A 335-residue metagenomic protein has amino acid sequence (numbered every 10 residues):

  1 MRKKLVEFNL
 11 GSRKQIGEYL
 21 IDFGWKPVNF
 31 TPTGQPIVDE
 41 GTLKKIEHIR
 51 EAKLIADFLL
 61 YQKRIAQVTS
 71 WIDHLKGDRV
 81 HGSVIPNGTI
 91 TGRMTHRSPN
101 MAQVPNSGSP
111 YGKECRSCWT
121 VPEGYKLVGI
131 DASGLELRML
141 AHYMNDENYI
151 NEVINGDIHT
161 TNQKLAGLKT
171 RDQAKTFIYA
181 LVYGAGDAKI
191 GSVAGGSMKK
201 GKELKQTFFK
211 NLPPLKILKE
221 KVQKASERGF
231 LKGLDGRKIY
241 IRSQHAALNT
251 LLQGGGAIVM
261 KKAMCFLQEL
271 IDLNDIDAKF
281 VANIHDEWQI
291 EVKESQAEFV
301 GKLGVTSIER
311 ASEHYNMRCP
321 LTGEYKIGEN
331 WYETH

Functional and structural regions predicted by a protein language model:
M1-L54, L204, K210-L252, E291 (+1 more regions): C-terminal polymerase-core module
M1-Y111, K126, S133-E136, G195-M198 (+4 more regions): Conserved "right-hand" nucleotidyltransferase catalytic core of DNA-directed polymerases
G17-E18, T91-R93, A102-P105, L135-R138 (+7 more regions): Flexible loop/turn segments at secondary-structure boundaries
I21, T89, P99, T120 (+9 more regions): Hydrophobic alpha-helix feature that most strongly marks membrane-spanning transmembrane helices and their immediate
P86-N87, K164-I284, E291-E294, E324-H335: Conserved catalytic core of nucleic-acid polymerases
Y111-K126, D272-L273: A short acidic-Thr-Gly-centered motif at the start of a beta-strand
W119-L135, L181-G184, I190-G196: Conserved catalytic palm subdomain of right-hand nucleotidyl-transferase polymerases, strongest for RNA-directed enzymes
G129, E136-A166, R237-Y240: Metal-dependent catalytic core segments for phosphate chemistry
